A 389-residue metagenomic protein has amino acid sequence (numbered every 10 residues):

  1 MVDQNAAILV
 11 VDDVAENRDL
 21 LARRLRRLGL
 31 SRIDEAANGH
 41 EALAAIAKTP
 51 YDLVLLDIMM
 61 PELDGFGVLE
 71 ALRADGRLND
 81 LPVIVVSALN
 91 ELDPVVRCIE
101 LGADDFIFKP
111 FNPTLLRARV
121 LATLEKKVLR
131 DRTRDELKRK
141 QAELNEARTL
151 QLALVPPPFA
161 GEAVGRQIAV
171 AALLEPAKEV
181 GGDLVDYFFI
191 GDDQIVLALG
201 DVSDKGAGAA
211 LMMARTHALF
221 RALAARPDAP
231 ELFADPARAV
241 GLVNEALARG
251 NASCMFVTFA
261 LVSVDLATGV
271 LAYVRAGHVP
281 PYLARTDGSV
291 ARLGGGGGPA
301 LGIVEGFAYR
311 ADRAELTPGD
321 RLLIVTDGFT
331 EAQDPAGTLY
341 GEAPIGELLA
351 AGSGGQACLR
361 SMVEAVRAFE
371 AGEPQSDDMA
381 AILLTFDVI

Functional and structural regions predicted by a protein language model:
A15-D34: Two-component/phosphorelay signaling modules centered on CheY-like receiver
E16, A37-E41, M59, D64-E70 (+1 more regions): Acidic catalytic/metal-coordinating carboxylates
E35-L53: Acidic, metal-coordinating helix/loop segments flanking the phosphotransfer/catalytic sites of two-component signaling
A44, F66-N79: Short amphipathic alpha-helix used as the core "switch/output" element in two-component signaling
R134-R321, A371-I389: … and, occasionally, acidic/histidine-rich disordered N-termini of signaling adaptors
D312-I324, F329-I389: C-terminal catalytic subdomain
